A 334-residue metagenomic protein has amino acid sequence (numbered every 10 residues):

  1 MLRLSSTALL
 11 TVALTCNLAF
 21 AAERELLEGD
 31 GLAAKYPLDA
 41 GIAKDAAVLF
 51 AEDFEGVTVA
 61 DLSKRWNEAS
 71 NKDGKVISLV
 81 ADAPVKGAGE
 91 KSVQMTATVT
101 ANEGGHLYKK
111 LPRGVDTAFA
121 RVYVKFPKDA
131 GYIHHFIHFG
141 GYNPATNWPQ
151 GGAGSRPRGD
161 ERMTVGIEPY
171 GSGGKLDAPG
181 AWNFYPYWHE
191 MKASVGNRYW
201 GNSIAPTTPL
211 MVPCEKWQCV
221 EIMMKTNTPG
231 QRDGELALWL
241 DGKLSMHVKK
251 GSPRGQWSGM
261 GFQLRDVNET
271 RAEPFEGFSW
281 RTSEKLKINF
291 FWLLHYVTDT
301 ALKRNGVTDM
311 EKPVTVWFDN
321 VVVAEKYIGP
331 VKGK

Functional and structural regions predicted by a protein language model:
T7-N17: Bacterial N-terminal signal peptides
A19-A21: Boundary at the C-terminal end of the N-terminal hydrophobic targeting segment
E23-E68, K334: Extracellular carbohydrate-recognition regions
F54, C219-G277: Carbohydrate-binding surfaces in secreted/extracellular proteins
T58-S92: Extracellular glycan-recognition surfaces and repeat-rich motifs
P84-N197, S203-P206, D309, V314-W317 (+1 more regions): Secretory/extracellular carbohydrate-interaction modules and structurally similar beta-sandwich "look-alikes"
V115-T117, Y123, A205-M223, D233: Trp-centered recognition loops
K250-V316: Flexible glycan-contacting loops in extracellular carbohydrate-active proteins
